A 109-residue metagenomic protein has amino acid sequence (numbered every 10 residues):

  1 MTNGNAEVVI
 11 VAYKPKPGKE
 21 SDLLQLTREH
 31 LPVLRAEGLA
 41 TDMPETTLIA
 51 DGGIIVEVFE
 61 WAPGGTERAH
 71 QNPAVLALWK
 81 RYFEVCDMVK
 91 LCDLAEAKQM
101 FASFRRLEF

Functional and structural regions predicted by a protein language model:
M1-N3, F109: Basic/polar N-terminal segments that are highly enriched at the extreme N-terminus, encompassing both cleavable
A6-K14, V56-V58: Active-site-flanking beta-strand signature of metal-NTP-handling nucleotidyl enzymes and homologous cyclase-like
K14-L26: Short, surface-exposed ligand-recognition loops at beta-strand->loop->(often short) alpha-helix junctions that present
K16-G18, A50, A62-G64: Short coil/turn motifs at secondary-structure junctions
T27, L31: Short amphipathic alpha-helical/adjacent loop interface patches that line ligand and macromolecule-binding sites
P32-P44, F59-Q99: An amphipathic, aromatic/His-enriched active-site/gating alpha helix that lines ligand/cofactor pockets
T46-G52: A short beta-turn/loop motif at secondary-structure boundaries
E96-F109: Short, low-order "capping/linker" segments at domain edges
